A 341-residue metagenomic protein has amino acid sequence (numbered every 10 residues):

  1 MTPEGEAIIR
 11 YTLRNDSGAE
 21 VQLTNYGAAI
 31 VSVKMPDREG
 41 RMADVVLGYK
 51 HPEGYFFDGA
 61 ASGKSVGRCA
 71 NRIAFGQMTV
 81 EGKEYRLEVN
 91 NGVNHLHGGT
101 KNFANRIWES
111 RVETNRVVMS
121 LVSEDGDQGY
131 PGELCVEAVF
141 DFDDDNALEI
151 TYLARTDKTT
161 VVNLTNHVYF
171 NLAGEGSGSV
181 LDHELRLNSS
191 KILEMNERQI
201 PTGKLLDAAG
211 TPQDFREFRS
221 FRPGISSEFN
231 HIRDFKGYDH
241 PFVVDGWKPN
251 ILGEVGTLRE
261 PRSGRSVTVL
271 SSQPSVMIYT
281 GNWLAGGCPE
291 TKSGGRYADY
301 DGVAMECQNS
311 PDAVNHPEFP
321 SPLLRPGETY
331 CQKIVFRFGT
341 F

Functional and structural regions predicted by a protein language model:
M1-F341: An exposed, glycine/acidic-rich loop-and-rim segment of catalytic or binding clefts
